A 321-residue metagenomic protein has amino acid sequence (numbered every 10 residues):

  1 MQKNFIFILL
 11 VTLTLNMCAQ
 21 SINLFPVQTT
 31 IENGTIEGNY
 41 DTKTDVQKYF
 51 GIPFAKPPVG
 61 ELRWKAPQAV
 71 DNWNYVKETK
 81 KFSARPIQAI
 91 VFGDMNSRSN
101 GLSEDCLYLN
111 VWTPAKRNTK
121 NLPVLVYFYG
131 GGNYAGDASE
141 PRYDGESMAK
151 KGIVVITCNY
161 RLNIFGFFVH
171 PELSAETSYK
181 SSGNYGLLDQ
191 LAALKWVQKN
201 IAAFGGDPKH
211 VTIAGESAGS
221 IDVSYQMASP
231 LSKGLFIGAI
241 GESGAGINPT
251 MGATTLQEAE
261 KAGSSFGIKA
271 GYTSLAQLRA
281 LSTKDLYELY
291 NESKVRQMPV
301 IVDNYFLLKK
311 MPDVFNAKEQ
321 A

Functional and structural regions predicted by a protein language model:
M1-L24: Bacterial Sec-dependent N-terminal signal peptides
Q20-N184, P208, K294: Non-catalytic accessory segments of hydrolases
C106, Y179-A202, Q257-A262: Alpha/beta-hydrolase active-site loop
G130-G131, Y185-D189, S217-S220: Active-site loop->helix "elbow" adjoining a glycine-rich segment at hydrolase catalytic centers
K199, K233, E242-A321: Substrate-access "cap/lid" subdomains that shape and gate the entrance to catalytic or ligand-binding pockets
F204-E216: Alpha/beta-hydrolase fold nucleophile elbow
I213, L235, I240-E242: A short, hydrophobic beta-strand element of the alpha/beta-hydrolase
S220-S232: Short glycine-enriched nucleophile-adjacent loop and the immediately C-terminal alpha-helix near the catalytic center
